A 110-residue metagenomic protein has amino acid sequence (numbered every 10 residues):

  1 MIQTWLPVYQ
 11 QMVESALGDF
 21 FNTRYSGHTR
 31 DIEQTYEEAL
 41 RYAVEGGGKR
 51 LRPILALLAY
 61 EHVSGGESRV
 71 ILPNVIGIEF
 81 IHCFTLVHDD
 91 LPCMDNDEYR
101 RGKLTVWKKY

Functional and structural regions predicted by a protein language model:
M1-I71, V87, M94-D95, R100-R101: Conserved N-terminal diphosphate/IPP-binding helix and adjacent helical/loop segment of trans-prenyltransferase domains
R50-L51, F80, P92, T105: Short, flexible micro-motifs
V70-F84: Membrane-embedded alpha-helical segments that form the functional core of polytopic membrane enzymes, especially those
V106-Y110: Short, intrinsically disordered, charge-balanced linker/junction segments flanking boundaries in proteins
